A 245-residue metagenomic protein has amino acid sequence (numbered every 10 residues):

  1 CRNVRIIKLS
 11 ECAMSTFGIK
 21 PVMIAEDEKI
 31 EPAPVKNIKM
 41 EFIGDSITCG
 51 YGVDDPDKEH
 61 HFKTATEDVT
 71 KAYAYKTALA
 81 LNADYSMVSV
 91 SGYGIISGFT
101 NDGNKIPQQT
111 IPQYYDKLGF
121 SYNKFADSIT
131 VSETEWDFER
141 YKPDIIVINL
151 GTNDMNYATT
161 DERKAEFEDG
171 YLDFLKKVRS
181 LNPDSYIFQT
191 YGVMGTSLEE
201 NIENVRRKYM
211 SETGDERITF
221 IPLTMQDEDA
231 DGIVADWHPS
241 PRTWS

Functional and structural regions predicted by a protein language model:
C1-I43, I47-V69: N-terminal secretory targeting modules
T16-G18, Y51-P56, V88-V90, I96-N101 (+1 more regions): Short, solvent-exposed loop/turn and secondary-structure capping segments
A25-M40, K76-L79, S128-K142: Short amphipathic alpha-helices and their capping/turn segments at secondary-structure boundaries
S46, K76-D84, V88, F174-L181 (+2 more regions): Structured segments of extracytoplasmic/periplasmic soluble domains in secreted or envelope-associated proteins
G50, A65-G98: Extended, H/D-rich, highly charged conserved domains that either
P112-S245: Alpha-helical cap/lid subdomain in secreted, periplasmic, or secretory-pathway luminal O-acyl-processing enzymes
